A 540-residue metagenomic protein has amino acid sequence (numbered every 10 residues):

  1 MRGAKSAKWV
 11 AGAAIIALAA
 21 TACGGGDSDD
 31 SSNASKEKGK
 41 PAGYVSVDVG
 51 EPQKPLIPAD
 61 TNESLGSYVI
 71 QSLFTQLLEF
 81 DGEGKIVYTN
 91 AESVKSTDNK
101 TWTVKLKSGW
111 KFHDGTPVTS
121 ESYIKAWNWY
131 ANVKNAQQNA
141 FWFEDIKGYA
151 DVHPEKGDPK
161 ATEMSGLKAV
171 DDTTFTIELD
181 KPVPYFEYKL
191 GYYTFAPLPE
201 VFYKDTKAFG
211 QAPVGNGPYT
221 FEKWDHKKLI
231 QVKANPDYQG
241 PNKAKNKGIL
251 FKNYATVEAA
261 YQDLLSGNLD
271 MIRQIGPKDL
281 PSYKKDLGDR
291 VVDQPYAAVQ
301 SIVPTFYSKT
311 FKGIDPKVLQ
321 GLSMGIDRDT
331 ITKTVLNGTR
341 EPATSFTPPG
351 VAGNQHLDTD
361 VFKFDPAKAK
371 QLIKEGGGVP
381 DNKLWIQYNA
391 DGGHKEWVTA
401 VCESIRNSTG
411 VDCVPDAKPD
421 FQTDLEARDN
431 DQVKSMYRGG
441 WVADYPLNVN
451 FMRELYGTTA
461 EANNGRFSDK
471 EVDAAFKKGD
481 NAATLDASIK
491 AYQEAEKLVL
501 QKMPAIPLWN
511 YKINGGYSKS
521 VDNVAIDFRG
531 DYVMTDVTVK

Functional and structural regions predicted by a protein language model:
D48-D98, V214: N-terminal lobe/hinge region of extracytoplasmic solute-binding protein
V49-Y68, N90, T116, Q138 (+3 more regions): A structural "hinge/loop" feature
K105, S122, W129-A131, N135-P199: Surface-exposed binding/hinge segments that line and control ligand-binding clefts or catalytic entry sites
K168, T332, V411-D424, N430 (+3 more regions): Extracytoplasmic/peripheral linker and loop segments enriched in polar/acidic and small residues with frequent Thr/Pro
T173, E178-A244, G248: Gly/Pro-rich hinge or "lid" segments in bacterial periplasmic/extracellular proteins
K204-G210, L229, D237-S282: Ligand-site clamp/hinge motif
V292, F311-V351, E396-W397, E496-P507: Periplasmic-binding protein-like
E341-E375, D391-E396: Structural transition elements
